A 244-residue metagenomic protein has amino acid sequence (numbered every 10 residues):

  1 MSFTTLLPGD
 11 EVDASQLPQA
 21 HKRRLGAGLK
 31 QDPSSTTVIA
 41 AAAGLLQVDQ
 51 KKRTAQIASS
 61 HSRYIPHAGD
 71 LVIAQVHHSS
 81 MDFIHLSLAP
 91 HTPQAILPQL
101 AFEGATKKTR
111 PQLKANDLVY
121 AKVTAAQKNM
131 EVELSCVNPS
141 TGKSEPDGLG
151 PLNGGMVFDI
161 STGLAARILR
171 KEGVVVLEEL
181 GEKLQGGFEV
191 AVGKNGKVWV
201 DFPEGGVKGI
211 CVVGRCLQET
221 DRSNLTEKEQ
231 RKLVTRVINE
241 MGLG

Functional and structural regions predicted by a protein language model:
M1-A68, V72-I73: N-terminal, Lys/Arg-enriched amphipathic/low-complexity engagement segments that precede the first folded domain
A40-V48, V72-H77, N116-K128: Flexible glycine-rich surface loops and low-complexity tracts that mediate binding to linear polymers
T54-A55, P98-A105: Short, structured beta-strand/loop micro-motifs enriched in basic residues and often containing a Trp
P66-L71, T106-Y120: Short nucleic-acid-contacting surface segments enriched for D/E, G, S/T with interspersed K/R
H78, L88-P90, Q99, A125-Q127 (+2 more regions): Flexible glycine-/small-residue-rich
D82-L86: Short aromatic-glycine-enriched beta-strand elements
P93-A101, S144-D147: A short macromolecule-binding patch
E133-G244: Positively charged, low-complexity, intrinsically disordered RNA-binding extensions
